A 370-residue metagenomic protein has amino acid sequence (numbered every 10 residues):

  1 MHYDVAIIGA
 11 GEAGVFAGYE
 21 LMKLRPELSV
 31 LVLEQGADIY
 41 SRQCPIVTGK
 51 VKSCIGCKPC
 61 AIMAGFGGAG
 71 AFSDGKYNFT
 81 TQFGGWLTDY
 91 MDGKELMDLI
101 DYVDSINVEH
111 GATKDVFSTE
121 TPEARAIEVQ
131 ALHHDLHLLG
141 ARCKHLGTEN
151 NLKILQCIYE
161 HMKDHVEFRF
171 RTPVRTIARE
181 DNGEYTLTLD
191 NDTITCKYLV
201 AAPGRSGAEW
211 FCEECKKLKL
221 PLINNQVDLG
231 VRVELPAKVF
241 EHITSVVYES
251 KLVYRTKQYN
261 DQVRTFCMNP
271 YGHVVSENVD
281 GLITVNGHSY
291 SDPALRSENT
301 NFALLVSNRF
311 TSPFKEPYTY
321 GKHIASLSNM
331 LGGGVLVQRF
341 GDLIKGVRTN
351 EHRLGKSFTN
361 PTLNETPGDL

Functional and structural regions predicted by a protein language model:
M1-T80, P122-L370: Residues forming the flavin
A64-F117: Dinucleotide-binding Rossmann-like beta1-alpha1 core, especially the glycine-rich loop that anchors the ADP
